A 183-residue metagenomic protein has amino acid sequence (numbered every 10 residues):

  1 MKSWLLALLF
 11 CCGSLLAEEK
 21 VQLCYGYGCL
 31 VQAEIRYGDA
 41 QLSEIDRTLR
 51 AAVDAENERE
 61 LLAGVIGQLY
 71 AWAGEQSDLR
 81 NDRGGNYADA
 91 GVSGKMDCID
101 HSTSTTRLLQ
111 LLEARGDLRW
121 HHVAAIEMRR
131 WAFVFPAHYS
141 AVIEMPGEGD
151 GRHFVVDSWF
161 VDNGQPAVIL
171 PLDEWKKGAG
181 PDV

Functional and structural regions predicted by a protein language model:
M1-L8: Sec-dependent signal peptide recognition, specifically the positively charged N-region followed immediately by
C12-S14: N-terminal signal peptide c-region/cleavage motif recognized by signal peptidases
A17-D54: N-terminal accessory/pre-domain segments preceding catalytic cores
V31-Q32, T48-R59, Y87-D100: Second-shell loop/turn segments in exported
Q41-Q76: N-terminal, post-signal-peptide region of Sec/Tat-exported proteins
I66-H121: Mid-length scaffold segments of soluble, non-membrane domains
Q110-W175, A179: Hydrophobic/aromatic-rich core segments of domains that either
D182-V183: Short, solvent-exposed mixed-charge patches
